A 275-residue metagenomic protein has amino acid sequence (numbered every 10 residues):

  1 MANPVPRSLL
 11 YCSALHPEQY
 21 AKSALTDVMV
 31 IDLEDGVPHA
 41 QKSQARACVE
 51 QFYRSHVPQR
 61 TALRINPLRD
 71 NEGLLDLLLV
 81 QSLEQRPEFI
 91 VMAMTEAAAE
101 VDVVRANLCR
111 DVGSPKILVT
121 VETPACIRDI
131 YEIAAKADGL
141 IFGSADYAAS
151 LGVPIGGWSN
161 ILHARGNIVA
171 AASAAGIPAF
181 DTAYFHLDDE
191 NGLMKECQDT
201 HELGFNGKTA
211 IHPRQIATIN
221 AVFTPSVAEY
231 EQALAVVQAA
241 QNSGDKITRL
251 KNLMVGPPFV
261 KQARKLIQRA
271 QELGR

Functional and structural regions predicted by a protein language model:
M1-R275: Expand to "…catalyze enediolate/carbanion chemistry for C-C bond making/breaking, isomerization, decarboxylation
